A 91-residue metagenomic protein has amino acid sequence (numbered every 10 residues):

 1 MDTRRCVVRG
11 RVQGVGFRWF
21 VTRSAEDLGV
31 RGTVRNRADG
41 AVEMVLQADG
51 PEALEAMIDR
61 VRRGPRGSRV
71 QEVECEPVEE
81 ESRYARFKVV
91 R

Functional and structural regions predicted by a protein language model:
M1-R91: Intrinsically disordered, low-complexity, mixed-charge
